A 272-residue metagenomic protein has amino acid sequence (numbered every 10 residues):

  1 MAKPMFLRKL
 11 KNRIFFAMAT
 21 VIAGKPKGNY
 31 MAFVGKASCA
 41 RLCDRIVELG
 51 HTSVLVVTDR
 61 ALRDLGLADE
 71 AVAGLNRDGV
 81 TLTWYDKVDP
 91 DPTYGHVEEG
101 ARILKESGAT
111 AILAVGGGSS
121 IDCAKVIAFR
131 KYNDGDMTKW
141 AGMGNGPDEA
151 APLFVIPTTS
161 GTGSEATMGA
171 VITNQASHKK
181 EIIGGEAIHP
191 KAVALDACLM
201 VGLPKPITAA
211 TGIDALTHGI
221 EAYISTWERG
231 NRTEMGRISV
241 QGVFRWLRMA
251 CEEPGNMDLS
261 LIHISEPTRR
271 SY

Functional and structural regions predicted by a protein language model:
M1-W84: An N-terminal, well-structured beta->alpha segment
T52-V54, T110-I112, A151, K191: Conserved acidic residues
L55, R63-G135, M249-D258: N-terminal small/polar loop signature for handling phosphorylated ligands or for N-terminal nucleophile
T58, G116, T173: Short beta-strand/turn micro-motifs composed of small residues that flank or help shape donor/cofactor-binding pockets
Y132-R229: A glycine/threonine-rich phosphate-anchoring loop and its flanking beta-alpha core in nucleotide/phosphate-binding
W227-M235, M249-L261: Flexible, glycine/charged-enriched surface loops at secondary-structure junctions
I262, E266-Y272: Single conserved hydrophobic/aromatic residue that forms the stacking wall/gate of nucleotide- or nucleobase-binding
